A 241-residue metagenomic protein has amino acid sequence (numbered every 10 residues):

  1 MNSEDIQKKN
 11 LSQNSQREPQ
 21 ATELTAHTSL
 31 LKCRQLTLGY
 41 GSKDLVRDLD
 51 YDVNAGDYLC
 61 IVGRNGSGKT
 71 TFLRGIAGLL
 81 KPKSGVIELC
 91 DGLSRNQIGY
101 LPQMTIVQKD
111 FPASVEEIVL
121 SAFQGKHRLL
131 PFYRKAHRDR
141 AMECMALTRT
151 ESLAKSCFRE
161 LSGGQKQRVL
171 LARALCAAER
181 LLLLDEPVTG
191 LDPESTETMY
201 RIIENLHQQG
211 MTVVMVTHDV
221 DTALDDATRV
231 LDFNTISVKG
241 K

Functional and structural regions predicted by a protein language model:
A77: Helix-to-loop junction immediately C-terminal to a conserved catalytic motif
G85-I98: Conserved ABC transporter NBD signature motif
K135-L153: Conserved ABC ATPase "signature" region
C157-L161: Conserved ABC ATPase signature
L182-D185: Catalytic Walker B motif of ABC-type/P-loop ATPase nucleotide-binding domains
V188-T189: Short loop immediately C-terminal to the Walker-B catalytic DE motif in ABC-type ATPase nucleotide-binding domains
T217-H218: H-loop/switch region of ABC-family ATPase nucleotide-binding domains
